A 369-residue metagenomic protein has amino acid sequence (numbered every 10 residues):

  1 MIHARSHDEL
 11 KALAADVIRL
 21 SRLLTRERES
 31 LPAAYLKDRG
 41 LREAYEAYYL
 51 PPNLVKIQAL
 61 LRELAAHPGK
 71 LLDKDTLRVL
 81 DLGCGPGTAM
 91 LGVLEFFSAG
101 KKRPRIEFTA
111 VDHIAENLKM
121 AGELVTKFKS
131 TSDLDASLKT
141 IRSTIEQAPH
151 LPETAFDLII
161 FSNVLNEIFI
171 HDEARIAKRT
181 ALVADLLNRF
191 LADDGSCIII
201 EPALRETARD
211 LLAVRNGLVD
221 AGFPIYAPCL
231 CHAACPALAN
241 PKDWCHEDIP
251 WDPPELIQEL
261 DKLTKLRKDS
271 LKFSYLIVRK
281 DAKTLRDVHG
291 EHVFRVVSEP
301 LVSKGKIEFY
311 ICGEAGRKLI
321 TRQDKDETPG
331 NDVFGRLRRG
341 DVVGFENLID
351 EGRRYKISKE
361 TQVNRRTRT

Functional and structural regions predicted by a protein language model:
M1-L31: N-terminal auxiliary segments of SAM/dcSAM-dependent transferases
L31-H67: Class I SAM-dependent methyltransferase Rossmann-like catalytic core, especially the SAM/SAH-binding loop
P86-K102: Conserved SAM-binding loop of SAM-dependent methyltransferases across substrates and taxa, primarily the Class I
M120-H150: S-adenosyl-L-methionine
D157-I176: A short SAM/SAH-binding and catalytic strip from SAM-dependent methyltransferases
A177-D194: A short glycine-rich, Lys/Arg-flanked "PGG" loop and its adjoining helix->strand segment in the class I
D193-E201: Conserved beta-strand signature within the Rossmann-like core of class I S-adenosyl-L-methionine
Q258-T369: C-terminal lobe and adjacent flexible extensions of AdoMet/dcAdoMet transferase-like proteins
